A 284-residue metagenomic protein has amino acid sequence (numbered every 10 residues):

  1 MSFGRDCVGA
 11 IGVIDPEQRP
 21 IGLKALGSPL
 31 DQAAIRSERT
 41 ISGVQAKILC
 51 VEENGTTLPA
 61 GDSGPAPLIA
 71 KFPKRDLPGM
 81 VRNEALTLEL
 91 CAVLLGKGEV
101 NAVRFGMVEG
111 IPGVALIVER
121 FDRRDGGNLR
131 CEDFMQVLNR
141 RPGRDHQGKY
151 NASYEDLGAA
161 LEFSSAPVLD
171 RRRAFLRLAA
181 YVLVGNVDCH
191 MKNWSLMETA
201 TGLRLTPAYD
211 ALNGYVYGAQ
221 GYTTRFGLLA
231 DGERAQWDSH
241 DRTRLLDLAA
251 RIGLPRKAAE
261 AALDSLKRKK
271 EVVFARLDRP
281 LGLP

Functional and structural regions predicted by a protein language model:
M1-M191, S195-P284: Phosphate/dinucleotide-binding and metal-coordinating scaffold of catalytic cores in nucleotide-dependent enzymes
